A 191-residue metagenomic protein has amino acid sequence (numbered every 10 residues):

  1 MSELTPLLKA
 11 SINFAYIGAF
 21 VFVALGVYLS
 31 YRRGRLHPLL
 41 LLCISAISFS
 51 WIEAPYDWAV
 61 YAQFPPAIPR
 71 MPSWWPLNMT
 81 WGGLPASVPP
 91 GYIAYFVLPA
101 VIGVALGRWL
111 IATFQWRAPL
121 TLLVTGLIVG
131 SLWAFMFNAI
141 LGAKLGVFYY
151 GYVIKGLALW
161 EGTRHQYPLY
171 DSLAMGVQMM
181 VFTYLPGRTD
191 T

Functional and structural regions predicted by a protein language model:
M1-T191: Aromatic-rich, lipid-facing transmembrane alpha helices and their immediate juxtamembrane interface loops in integral
